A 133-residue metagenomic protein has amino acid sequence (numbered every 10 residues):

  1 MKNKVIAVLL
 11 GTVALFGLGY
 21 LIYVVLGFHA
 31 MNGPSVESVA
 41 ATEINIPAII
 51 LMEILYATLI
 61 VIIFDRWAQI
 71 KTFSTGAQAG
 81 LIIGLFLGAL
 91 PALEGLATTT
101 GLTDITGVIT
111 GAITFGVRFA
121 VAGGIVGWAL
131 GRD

Functional and structural regions predicted by a protein language model:
M1-D133: Juxtamembrane/disordered regions of integral membrane proteins
